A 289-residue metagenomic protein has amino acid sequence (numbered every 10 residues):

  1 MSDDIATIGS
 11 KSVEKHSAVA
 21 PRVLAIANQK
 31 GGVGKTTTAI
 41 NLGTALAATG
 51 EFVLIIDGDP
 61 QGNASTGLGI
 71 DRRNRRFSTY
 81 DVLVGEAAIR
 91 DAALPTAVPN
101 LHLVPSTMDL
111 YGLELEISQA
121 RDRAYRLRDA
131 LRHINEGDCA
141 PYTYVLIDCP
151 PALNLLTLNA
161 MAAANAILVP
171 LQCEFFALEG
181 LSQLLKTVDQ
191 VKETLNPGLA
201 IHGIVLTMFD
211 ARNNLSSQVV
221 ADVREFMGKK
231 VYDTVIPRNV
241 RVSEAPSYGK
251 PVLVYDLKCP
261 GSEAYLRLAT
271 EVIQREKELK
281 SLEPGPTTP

Functional and structural regions predicted by a protein language model:
M1-P289: P-loop NTP-binding core
